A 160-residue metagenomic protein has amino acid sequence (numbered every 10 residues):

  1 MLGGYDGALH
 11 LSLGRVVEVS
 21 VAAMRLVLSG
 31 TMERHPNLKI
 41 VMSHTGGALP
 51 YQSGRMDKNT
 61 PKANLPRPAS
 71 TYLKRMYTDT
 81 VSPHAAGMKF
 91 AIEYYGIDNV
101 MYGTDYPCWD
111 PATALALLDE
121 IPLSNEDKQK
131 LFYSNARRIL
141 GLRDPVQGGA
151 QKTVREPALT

Functional and structural regions predicted by a protein language model:
M1-T71, A86-D98: Histidine/acidic residue-rich metal-binding segments in metalloenzymes
R15-V19, D79, D127: Short, surface-exposed alpha-helical recognition segments that flank or form part of ligand/macromolecule-binding
E18, P50, P107-C108, P145: Short, electropositive, low-hydrophobicity segments enriched in small/polar residues
L38, Y77-T78, A86-M101, C108-T160: Mid-to-C-terminal alpha-helical segments outside catalytic/metal-binding sites
T45, V81-P83, P107: Active-site beta-loop-alpha junctions enriched in small/polar residues
A69-S82: His/Asp/Glu-enriched short active-site or ligand-binding loop at hydrolase and phosphoryl-transfer sites
